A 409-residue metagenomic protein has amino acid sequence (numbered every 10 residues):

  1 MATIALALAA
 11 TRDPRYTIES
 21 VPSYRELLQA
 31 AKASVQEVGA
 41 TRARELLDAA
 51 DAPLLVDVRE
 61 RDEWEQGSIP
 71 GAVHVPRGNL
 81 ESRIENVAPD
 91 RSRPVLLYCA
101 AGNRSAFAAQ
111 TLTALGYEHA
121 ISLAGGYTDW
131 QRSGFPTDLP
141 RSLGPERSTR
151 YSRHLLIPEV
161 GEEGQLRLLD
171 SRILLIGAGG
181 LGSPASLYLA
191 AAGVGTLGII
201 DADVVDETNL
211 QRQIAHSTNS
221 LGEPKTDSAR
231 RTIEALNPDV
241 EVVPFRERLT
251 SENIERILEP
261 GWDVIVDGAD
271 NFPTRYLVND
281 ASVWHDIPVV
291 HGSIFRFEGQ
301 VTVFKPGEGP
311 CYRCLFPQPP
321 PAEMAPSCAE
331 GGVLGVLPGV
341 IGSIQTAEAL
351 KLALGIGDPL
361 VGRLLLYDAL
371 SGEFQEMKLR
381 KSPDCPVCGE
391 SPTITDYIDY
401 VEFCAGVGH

Functional and structural regions predicted by a protein language model:
A2-L6, A10-P14, S82, R91-R93 (+2 more regions): Adenine nucleotide-associated cytosolic modules
A2-P53, R61-P94, A101-L166, R231 (+1 more regions): Rhodanese-like catalytic fold shared by cysteine-dependent sulfurtransferases and DSP/PTP-type phosphatases
L54-V56, L96, L174: Conserved beta-strand elements of the Class I
L55-D57, S122, T196-D201: Short beta-strand "acidic-cap" motif of Rossmann-like dinucleotide-binding folds
V58-R59, C99, G268-D270: Glycine-rich, N-terminal phosphate-binding loop of Rossmann-like dinucleotide-binding domains
Y98-C99, N219: Short gly/ser-rich anion-binding loops that grip negatively charged ligand groups
